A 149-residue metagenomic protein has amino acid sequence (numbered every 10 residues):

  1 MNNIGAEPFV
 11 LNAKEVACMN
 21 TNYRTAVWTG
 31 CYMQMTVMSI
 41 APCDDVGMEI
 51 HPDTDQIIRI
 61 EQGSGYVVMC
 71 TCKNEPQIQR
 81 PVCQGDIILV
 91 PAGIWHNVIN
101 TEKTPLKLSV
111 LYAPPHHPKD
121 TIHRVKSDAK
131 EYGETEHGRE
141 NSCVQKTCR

Functional and structural regions predicted by a protein language model:
M1-Q34, G47, R80-Q84, R124-R149: A short, N-terminal "cap"/entry segment at the start of jelly-roll beta-barrel domains of the cupin/DSBH fold
T36-P52: Conserved short histidine dyad/triad with adjacent acidic residue
P42, P52-T54, E61, A92 (+1 more regions): Short loop/turn positions at the edges of beta-strands in beta-sheet-rich folds
D44-G47, G63-M69, I87-I88: Short beta-strand segments in beta-sandwich/barrel cores
D53-Y66, C70-T71: Glycine- and acidic-residue-biased ligand/ion/polar-headgroup-sensing regions
C72-L89: Short acidic-glycine-tyrosine-enriched beta hairpin
C83-Q84, A92-P118: Ligand-binding loop in jelly-roll beta-barrel domains
K119-H123: Short, charged, solvent-exposed linker or helix-capping segments at domain edges/interfaces that act as flexible hinges
